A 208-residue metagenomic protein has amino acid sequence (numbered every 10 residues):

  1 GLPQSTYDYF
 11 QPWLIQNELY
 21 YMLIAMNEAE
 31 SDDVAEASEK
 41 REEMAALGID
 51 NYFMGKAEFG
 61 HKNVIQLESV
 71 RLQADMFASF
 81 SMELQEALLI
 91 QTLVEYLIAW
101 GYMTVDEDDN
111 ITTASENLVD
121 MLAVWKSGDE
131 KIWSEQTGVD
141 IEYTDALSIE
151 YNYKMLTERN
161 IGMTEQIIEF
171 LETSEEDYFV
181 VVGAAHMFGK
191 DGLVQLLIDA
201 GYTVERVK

Functional and structural regions predicted by a protein language model:
G1-Y151, M155: Structured, acidic catalytic/metal-binding patches in enzyme active sites
E142-K208: A cross-kingdom marker for long, charged
